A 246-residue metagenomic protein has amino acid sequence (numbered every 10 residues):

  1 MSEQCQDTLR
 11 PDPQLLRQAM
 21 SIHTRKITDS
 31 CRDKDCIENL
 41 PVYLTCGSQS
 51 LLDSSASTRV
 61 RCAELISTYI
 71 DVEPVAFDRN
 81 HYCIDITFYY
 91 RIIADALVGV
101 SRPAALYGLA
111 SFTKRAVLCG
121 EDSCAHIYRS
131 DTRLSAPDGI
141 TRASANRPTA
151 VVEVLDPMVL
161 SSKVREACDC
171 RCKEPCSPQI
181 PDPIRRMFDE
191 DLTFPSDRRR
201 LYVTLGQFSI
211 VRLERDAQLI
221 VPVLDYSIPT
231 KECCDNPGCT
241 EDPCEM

Functional and structural regions predicted by a protein language model:
M1-M246: Viral structural modules
